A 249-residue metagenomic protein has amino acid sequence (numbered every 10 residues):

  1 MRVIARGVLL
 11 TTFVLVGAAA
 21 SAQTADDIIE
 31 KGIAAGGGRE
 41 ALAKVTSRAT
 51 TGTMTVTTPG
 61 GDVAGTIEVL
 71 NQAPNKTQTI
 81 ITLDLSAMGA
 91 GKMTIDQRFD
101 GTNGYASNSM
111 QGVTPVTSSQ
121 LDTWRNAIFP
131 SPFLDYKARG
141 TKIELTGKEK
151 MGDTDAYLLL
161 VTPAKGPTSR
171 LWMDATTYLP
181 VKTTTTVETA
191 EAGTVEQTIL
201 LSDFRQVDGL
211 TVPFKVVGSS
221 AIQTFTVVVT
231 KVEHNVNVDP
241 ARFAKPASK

Functional and structural regions predicted by a protein language model:
M1-G7: Positively charged n-region of N-terminal signal peptides that target proteins for export
G7-G17: Bacterial N-terminal signal peptides
A22-Q23: Boundary of Sec targeting at the N-terminus
D27-G112, G140, E144-L145: N-terminal mature ectodomain segment of secretory-pathway/periplasmic proteins
V45-S47, A64, P74, F99 (+6 more regions): Extracytoplasmic
Y105-S131: Acidic/charged, solvent-exposed loop-and-adjacent secondary-structure segments enriched in E/D, K/R, S/T, and G/P
L121-L158, P180-K182: Short, conserved active-site entrance elements at the starts or edges of catalytic domains
G152-P246: Gly/Pro-enriched, hydrophobic low-complexity segments that function as extracytoplasmic propeptides/linkers
